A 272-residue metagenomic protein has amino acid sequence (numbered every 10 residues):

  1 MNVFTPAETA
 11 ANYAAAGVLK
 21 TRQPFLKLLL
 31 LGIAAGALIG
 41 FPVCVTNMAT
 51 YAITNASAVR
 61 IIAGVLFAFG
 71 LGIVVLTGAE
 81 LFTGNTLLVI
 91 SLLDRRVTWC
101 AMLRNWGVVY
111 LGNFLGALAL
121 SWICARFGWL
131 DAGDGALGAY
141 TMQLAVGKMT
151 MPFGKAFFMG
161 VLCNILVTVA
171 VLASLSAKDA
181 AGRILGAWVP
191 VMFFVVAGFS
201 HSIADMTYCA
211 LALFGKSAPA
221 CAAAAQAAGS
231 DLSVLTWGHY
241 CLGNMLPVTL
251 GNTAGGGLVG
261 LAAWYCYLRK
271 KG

Functional and structural regions predicted by a protein language model:
M1-G272: Alpha-helical transmembrane segments and their helix-helix packing motifs
